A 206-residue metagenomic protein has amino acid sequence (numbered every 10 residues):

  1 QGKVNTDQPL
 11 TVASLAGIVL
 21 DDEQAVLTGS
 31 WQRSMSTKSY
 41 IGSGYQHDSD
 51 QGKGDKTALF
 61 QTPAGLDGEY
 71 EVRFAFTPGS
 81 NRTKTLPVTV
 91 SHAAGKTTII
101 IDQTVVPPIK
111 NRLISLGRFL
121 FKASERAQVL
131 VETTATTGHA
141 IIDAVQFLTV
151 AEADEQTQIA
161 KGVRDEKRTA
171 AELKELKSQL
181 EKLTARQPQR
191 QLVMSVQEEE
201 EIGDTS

Functional and structural regions predicted by a protein language model:
Q1-A16, T104, S115-G117, A135-S206: Substrate/cofactor-recognition hotspot
T11-K38: Predominantly extracellular/luminal regions of secreted and cell-surface proteins, especially disulfide-bonded
S43-A64: Short beta-strands within extracellular/lumenal beta-sheet-rich domains
A58, T62-S80, V145: A short beta-strand element within beta-rich, extracytoplasmic domains of secreted/secretory-pathway proteins
E69, T83-P87, R126, I142: Exposed beta-strand and adjacent loop surfaces of beta-rich binding modules that mediate intermolecular recognition
Y70-F74, L116, E125-T134, V145: Extracellular beta-strand-rich recognition modules
G79-T98: Short, surface-exposed beta-strand/strand-loop-strand elements in extracellular ectodomains
A93-S124: Extracellular carbohydrate recognition and processing domains and analogous Trp-centered ligand-binding platforms
